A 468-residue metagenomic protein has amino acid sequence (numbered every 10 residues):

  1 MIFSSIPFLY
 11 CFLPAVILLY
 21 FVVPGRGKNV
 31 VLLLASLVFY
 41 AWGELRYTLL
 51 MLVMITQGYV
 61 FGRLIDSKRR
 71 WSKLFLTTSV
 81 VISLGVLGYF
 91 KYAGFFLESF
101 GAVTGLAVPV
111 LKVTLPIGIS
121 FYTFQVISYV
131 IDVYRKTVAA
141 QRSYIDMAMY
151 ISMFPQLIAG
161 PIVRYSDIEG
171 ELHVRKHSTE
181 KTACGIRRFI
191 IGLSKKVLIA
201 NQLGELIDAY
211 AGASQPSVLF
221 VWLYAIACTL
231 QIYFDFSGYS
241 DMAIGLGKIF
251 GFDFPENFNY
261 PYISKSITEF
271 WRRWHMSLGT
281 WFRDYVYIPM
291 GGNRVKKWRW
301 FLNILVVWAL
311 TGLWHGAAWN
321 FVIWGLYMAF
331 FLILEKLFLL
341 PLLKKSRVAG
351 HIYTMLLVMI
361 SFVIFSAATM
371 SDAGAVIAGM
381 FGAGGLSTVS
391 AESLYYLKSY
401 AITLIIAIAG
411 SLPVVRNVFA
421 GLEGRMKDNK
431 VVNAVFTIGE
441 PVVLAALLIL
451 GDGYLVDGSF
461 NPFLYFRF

Functional and structural regions predicted by a protein language model:
M1-R467: Membrane-embedded transmembrane alpha-helical bundles that form the catalytic cores of multi-pass lipid-modifying
